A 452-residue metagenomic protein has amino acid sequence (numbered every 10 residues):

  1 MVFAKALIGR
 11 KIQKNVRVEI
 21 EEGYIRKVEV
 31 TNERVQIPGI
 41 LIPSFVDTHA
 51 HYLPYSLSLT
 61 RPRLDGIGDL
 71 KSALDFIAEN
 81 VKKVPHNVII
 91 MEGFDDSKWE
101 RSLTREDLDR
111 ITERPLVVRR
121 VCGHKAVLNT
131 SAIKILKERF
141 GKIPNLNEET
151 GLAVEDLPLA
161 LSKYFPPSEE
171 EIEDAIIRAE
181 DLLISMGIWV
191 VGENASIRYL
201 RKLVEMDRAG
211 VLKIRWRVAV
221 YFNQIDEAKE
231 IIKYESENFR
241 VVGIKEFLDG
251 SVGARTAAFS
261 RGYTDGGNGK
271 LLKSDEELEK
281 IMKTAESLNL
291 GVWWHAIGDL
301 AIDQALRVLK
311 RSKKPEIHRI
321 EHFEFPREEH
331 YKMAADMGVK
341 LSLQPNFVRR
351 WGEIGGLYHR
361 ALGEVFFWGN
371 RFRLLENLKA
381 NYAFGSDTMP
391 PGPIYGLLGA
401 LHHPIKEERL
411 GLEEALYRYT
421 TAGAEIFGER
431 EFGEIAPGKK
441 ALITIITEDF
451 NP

Functional and structural regions predicted by a protein language model:
V2, A6-E21, I25-L212, W216-D226 (+5 more regions): Divalent metal-binding segments
K11-K14, F239-R240, G428: Short, small/polar residue-rich loop motifs at catalytic or cofactor-binding pockets
E21, L248, K439: A cytosolic small-molecule/anion-sensing beta-strand core signal
I25, D96, G123, I133 (+8 more regions): Short, glycine-/Ser/Thr-/acidic-enriched flexible segments
H51, F239-T256, V339-R349, S386: Non-cysteine beta-strand/loop elements that form the S-adenosyl-L-methionine
D207-G210, I231-F239, E286-S287, K313 (+1 more regions): Acidic (Asp/Glu)-rich catalytic clusters
I214-K245, I317-E324, H359-E376: Phosphate/diphosphate-binding loops
T284-W293, L300-I302, L306-H318, F323 (+2 more regions): His/Asp/Glu-enriched, well-ordered alpha-helical/loop segment that forms or immediately abuts the divalent-metal
